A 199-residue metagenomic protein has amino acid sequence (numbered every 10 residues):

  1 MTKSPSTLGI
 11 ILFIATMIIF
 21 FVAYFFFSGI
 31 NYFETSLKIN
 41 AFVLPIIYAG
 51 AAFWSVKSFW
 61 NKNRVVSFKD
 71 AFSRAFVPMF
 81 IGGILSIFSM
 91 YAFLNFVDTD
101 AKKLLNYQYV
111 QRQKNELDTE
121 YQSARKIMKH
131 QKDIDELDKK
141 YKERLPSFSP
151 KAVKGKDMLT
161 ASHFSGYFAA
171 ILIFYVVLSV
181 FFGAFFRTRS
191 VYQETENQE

Functional and structural regions predicted by a protein language model:
M1-V65: Transmembrane alpha-helical insertion/packing segments
T2, R64, F174-E199: Juxtamembrane interface at the cytosolic side of transmembrane helices
T7, I11, A15, S73-G82 (+1 more regions): Alpha-helical transmembrane segments of multi-pass membrane proteins
A15-A23, Y48, G82-M90, F174 (+2 more regions): Alpha-helical transmembrane segments of multipass membrane proteins
F26-E34, F59-R64, F93, V97-A101 (+2 more regions): Membrane-interfacial segments
F59-K62, V66-N95: Hydrophobic secretory-pathway targeting helix
S89-Q131: Functional transmembrane-helix hotspots
K139-I173: Individual transmembrane alpha-helix segments
